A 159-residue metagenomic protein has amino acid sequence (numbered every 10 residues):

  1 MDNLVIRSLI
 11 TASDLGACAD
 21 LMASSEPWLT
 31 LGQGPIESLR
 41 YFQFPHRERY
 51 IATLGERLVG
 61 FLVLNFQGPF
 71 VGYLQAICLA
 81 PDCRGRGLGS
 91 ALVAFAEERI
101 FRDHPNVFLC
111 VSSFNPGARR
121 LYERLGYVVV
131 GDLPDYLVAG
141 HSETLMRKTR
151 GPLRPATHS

Functional and structural regions predicted by a protein language model:
M1-S13, K148, P152-S159: Conserved N-terminal entry element of GNAT/NAT acetyltransferase domains
L4, S8-D82, V93-F95, R99 (+1 more regions): Acetyl-CoA-dependent GNAT
R47, H141-L145: Short hydrophobic/aromatic beta-strand or adjacent loop that forms the aromatic wall/cage of a ligand/substrate-binding
I51-T53, L145-T149: Short, well-ordered beta-strand micro-motif
R57, A76, A80-A94, S112-R120 (+1 more regions): Conserved glycine-rich acetyl-CoA-binding loop
I100-C110: Conserved GNAT acetyl-CoA-binding A-motif
L109-R119, D135-G140: Conserved beta-strand-loop-alpha-helix junction that forms the acyl-donor binding cleft
V129-G131: A secondary-structure capping/hinge motif
